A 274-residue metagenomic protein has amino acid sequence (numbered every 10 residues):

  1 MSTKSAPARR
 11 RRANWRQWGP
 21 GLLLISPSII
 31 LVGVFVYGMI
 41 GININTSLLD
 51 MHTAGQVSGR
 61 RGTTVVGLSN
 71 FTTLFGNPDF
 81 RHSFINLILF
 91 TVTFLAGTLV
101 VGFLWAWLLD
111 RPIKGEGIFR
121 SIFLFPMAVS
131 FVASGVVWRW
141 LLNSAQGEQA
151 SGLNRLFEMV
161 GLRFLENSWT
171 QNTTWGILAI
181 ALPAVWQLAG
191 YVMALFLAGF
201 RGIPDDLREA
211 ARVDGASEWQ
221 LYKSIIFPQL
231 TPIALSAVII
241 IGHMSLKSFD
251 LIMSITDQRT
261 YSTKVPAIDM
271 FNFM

Functional and structural regions predicted by a protein language model:
M1-W15: Short, Lys/Arg-rich, polar N-terminal cytosolic tail immediately upstream of the first transmembrane signal-anchor
Q17-M274: A structural signal for multi-pass alpha-helical bundles of membrane permease subunits that mediate small-molecule
